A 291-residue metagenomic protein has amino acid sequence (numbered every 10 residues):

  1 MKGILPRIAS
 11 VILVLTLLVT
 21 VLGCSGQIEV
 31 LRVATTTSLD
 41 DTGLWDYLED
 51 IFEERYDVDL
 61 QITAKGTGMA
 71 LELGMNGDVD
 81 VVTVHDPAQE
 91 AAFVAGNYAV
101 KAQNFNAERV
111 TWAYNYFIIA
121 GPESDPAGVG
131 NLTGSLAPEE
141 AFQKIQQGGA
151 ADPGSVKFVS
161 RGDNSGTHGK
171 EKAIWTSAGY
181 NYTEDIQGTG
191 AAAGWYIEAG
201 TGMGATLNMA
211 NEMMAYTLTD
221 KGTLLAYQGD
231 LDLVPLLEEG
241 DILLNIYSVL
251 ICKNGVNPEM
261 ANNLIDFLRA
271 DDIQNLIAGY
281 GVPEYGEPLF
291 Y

Functional and structural regions predicted by a protein language model:
T20-G23: C-terminal motif of bacterial Sec signal peptides marking the signal peptidase cleavage site
Q27-S155, G200-T201: N-terminal segment of the mature folded domain
L48-E54, E139-A199: Ligand-binding cleft/hinge of the Venus flytrap
A92-R109, Y216, L225-E238: Ligand-binding "clamshell"
A113-Y116, G229-I265, P283-Y291: Periplasmic-binding protein-like
S124-G134, N181, N254-A261: Short helix-loop capping/hinge motifs at secondary-structure junctions, enriched in acidic/polar residues
L136-G149, G162, S248-E284: Bilobed periplasmic-binding protein/Venus flytrap-like ligand-binding cleft at the lobe interface of extracytoplasmic
K172-L237: Ligand-binding pocket segment of bilobal, Venus flytrap-like solute-binding proteins
